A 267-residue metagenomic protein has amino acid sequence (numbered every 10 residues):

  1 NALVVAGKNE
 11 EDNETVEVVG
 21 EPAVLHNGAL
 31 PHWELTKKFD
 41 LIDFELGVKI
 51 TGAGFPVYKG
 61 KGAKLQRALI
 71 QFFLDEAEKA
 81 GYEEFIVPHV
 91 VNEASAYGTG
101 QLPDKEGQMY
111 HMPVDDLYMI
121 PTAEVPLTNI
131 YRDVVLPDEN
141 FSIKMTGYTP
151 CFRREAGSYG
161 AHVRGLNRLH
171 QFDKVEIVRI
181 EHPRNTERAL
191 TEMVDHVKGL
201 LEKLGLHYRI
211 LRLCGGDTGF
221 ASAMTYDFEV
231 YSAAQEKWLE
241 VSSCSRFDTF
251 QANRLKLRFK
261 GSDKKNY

Functional and structural regions predicted by a protein language model:
N1-P22: Coiled-coil termination/hinge junctions
V19-Y267: TRNA-recognition modules of translation machinery and tRNA-sensing kinases, especially anticodon-binding
